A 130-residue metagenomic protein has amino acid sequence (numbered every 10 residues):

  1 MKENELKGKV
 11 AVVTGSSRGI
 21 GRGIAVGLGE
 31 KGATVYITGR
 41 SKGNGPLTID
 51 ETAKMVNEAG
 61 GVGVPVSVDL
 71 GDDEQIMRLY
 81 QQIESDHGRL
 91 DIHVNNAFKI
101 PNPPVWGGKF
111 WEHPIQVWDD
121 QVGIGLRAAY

Functional and structural regions predicted by a protein language model:
K2, V12, Y36, V64-V66 (+1 more regions): Conserved Rossmann-like nucleotide-binding pocket used by diverse enzymes that bind dinucleotide cofactors
N4-I37: Canonical Rossmann dinucleotide-binding motif of NAD(H)/NADP(H)-dependent dehydrogenases/reductases, specifically
V10-V13, H93-A97: Conserved hydrophobic beta-strands of the Rossmann-like cofactor-binding core in SDR/related NAD(P)H-dependent
K31-E51: Conserved glycine-rich Rossmann-like NAD(P)H-binding loop of the short-chain dehydrogenase/reductase
L47, S67-Y80, I115: The beta1-alpha1 cofactor-binding region of Rossmann-like NAD(H)/NADP(H)-dependent oxidoreductases
A59-V62, Q82-N95, P101, P114-V117: A glycine-rich helix->loop->beta "capping" turn within Rossmann-like NAD(P)(H)-dependent oxidoreductase domains
M77, K99-D119: Conserved mid-core segment of classical short-chain dehydrogenase/reductases
D91, W111-Y130: Catalytic Tyr-X3-Lys loop
